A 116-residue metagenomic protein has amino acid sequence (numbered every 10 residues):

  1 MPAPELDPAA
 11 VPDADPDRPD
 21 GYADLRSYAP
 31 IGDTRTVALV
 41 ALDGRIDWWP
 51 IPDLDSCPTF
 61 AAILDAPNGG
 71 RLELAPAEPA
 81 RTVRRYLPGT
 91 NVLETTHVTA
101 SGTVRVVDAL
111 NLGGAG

Functional and structural regions predicted by a protein language model:
P2-E5, D17-G116: Beta-sandwich/jelly-roll carbohydrate-recognition scaffolds of carbohydrate-active enzymes
P12-P16: Positively charged, low-complexity terminal tracts and the immediately adjacent first secondary-structure elements
